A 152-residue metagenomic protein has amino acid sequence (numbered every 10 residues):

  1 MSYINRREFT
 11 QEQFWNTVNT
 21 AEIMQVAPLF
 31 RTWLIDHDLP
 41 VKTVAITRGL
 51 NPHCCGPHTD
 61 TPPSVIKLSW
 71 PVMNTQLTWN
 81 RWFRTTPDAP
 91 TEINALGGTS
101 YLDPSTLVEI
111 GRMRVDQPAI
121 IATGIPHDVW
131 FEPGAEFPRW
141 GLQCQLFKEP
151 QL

Functional and structural regions predicted by a protein language model:
M1, V65, L152: N-acyltransferase acceptor-side catalytic subdomain
M1-T61: Signature of the catalytic double-stranded beta-helix
N5-V18, L77-P90, C144: Short N-terminal helix-initiation segments at or just after the protein's N-terminus
R6, R48-G49, T59, F83-T85 (+3 more regions): Surface-exposed beta-strand edges and flanking loops
W15, W33, W70, W79-W82 (+2 more regions): A residue-identity detector for tryptophan
D36-P40, M73-T78, A135, E149: Secondary-structure boundary elements
K42-P118: Catalytic core of non-heme Fe(II) oxygenases with the double-stranded beta-helix
E92-L152: Catalytic core of Fe(II)/2-oxoglutarate
